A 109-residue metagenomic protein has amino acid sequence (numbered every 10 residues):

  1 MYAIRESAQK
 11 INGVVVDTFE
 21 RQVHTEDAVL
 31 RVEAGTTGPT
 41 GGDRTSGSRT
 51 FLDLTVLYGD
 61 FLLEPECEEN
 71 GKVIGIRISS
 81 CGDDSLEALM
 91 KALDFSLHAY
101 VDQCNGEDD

Functional and structural regions predicted by a protein language model:
M1-D109: Positively charged, low-complexity terminal tracts and the immediately adjacent first secondary-structure elements
